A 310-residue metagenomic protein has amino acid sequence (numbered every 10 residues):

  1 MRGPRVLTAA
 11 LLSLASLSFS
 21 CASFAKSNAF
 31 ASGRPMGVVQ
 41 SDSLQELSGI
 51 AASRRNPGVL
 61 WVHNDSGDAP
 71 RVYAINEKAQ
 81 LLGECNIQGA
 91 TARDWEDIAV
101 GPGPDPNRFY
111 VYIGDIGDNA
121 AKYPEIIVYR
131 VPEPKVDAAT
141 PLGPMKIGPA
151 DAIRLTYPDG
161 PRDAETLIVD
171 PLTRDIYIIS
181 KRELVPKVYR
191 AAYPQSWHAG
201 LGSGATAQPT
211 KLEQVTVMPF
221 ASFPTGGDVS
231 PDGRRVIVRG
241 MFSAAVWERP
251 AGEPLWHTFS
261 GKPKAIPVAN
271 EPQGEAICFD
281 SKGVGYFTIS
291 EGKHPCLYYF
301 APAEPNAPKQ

Functional and structural regions predicted by a protein language model:
M1-G3: N-terminal secretory signal peptides that target proteins for export/translocation
A9-S18: Bacterial N-terminal signal peptides
C21-Q310: Sequence/structural signature of beta-propeller domains
